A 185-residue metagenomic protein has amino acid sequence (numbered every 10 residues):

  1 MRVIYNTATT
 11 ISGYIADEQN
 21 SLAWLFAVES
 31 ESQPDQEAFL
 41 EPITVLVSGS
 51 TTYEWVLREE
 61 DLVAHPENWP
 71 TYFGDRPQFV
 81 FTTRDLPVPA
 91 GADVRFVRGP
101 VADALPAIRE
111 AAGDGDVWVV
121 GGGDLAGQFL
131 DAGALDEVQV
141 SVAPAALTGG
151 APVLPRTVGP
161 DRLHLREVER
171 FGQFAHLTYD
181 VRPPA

Functional and structural regions predicted by a protein language model:
M1-A185: Enzymes that bind and transform nitrogen-containing heteroaromatic metabolites
